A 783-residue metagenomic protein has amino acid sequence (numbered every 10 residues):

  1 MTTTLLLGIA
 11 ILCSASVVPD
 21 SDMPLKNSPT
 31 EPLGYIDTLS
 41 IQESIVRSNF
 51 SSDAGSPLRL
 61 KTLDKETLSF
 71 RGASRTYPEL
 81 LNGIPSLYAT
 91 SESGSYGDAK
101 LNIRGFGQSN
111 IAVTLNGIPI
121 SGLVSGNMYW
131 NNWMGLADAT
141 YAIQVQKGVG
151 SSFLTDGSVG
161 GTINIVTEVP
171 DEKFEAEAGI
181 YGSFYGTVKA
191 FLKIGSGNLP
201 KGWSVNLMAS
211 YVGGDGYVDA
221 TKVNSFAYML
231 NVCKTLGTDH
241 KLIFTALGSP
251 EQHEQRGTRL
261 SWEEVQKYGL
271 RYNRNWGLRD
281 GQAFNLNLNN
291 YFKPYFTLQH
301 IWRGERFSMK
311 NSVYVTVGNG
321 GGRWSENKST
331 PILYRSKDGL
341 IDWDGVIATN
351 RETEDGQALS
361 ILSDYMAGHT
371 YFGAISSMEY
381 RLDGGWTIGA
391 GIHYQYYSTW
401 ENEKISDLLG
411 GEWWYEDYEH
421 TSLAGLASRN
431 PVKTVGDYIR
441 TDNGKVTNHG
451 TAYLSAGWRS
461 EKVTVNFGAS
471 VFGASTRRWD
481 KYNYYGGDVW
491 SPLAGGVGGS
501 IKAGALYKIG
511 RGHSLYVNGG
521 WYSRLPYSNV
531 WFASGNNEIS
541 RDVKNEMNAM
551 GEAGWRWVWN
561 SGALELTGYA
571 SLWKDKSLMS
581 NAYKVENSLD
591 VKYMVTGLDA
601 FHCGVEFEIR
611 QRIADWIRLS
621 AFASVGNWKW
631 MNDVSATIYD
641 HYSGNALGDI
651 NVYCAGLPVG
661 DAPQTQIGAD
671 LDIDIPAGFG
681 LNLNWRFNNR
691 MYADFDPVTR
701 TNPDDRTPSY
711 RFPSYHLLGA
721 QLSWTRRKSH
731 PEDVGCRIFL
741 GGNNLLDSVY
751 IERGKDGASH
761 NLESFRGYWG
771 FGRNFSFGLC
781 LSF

Functional and structural regions predicted by a protein language model:
V17-S69, Q108: Short, acidic, small-residue-rich periplasmic hinge/interaction motif at the N-terminus of Gram-negative outer-membrane
P57, P78-P119, G135, Y141: Extracytoplasmic beta-strand/coil segments of soluble accessory domains associated with Gram-negative outer-membrane
K100, P119-K147, V166-E168, R271: Short acidic/polar hinge/loop motifs at secondary-structure boundaries that mediate gating or recognition
V149-S152, T162-N198, A209-D219: Short strand-turn segments of transmembrane beta-barrel domains in outer membranes, especially the first one or two
L247-S249, L506, V517, A549-G551 (+2 more regions): Conserved C-terminal beta-signal and adjacent last beta-strands/turns of outer-membrane beta-barrel proteins
T258, S475-Y482, L493, L506-E552 (+5 more regions): Surface-exposed extracellular loop regions of Gram-negative outer-membrane beta-barrel proteins, predominantly
T387-G510: Signature of Gram-negative outer-membrane beta-barrel scaffolds
R459-K462, G568-L572, Y593-P697, C780: Gram-negative outer-membrane beta-barrel transporters
